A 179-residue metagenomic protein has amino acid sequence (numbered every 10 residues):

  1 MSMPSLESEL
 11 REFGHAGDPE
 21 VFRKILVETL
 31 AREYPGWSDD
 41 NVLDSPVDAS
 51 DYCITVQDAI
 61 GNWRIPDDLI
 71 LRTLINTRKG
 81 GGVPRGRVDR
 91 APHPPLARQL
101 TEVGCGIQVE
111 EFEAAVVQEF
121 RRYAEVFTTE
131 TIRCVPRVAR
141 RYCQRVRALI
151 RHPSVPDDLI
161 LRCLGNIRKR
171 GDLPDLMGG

Functional and structural regions predicted by a protein language model:
S2-V21, W63-A114, V155-G179: Charged low-complexity interaction tracts in eukaryotic proteins
E7, V27, A31, C53 (+6 more regions): Residue-level detector of alpha-helical secondary structure
E9-V42, T101-I132, R145: Positively charged, polyanion-binding regions of nucleic-acid-associated proteins
N41-D44, P66, T131-C134, P156: A diffuse structural propensity rather than consistent per-protein peaks
D44-A59, C134-L149: DNA-recognition alpha helix
V47, D51, L69-T73, R133 (+2 more regions): Amphipathic alpha-helical interaction segments
H152: Structured alpha/beta or helical-core interaction and ligand-binding surfaces enriched in interleaved
